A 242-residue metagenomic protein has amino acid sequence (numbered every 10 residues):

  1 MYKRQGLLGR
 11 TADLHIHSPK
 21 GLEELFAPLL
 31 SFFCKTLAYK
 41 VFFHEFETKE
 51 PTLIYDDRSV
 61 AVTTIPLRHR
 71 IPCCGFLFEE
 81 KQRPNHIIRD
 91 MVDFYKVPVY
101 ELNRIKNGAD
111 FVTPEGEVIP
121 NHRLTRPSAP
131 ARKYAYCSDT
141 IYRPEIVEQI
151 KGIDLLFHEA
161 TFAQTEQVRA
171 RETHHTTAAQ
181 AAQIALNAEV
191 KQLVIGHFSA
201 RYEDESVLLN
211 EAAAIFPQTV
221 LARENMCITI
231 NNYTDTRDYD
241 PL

Functional and structural regions predicted by a protein language model:
M1-Y2: Short, small-residue-biased leader/transition segments that mark boundaries at the very start of proteins
G6-T11, S31-A38: Arginine/glycine-rich "motif VI" loop of SF2 helicases in the C-terminal RecA-like domain
A12-H15, R132-Y134: Short active-site oxyanion
L14-K20, V194-G196: Short internal beta-strands
L22-F26, E203-E205, I228-T229: Short, charged/polar "capping" segments at the starts of alpha-helices and the immediately preceding loops
F33-F46, Q218: A glycine-rich helix N-cap at a beta->alpha junction
E47-I195, D204-I215, N231-L242: Metal-dependent phosphodiesterase/nuclease catalytic metal-binding core
P217-M226: Conserved phosphate-binding/catalytic loops in two-lobed NTP-binding clefts
